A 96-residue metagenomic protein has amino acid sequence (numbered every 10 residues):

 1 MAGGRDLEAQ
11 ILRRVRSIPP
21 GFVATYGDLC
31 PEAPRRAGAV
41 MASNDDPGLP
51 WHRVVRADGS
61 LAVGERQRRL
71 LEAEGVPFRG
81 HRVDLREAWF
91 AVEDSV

Functional and structural regions predicted by a protein language model:
M1-V96: Nucleic acid-binding interface residues in structured DNA/RNA-binding domains, emphasizing the DNA-engaging scaffolds
